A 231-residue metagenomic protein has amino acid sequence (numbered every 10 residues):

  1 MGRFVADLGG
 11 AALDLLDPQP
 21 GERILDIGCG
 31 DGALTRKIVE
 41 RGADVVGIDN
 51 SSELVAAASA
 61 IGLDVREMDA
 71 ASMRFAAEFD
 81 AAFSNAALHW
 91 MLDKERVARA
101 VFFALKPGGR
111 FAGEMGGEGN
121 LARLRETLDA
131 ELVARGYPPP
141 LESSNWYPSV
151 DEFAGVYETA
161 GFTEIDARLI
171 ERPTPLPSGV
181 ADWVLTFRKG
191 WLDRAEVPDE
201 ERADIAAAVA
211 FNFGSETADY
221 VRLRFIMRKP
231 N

Functional and structural regions predicted by a protein language model:
R3-E22: Conserved alpha-helix/loop element of class I SAM-dependent methyltransferases that forms part of the SAM/SAH-binding
L25-M73: Class I SAM-dependent methyltransferase SAM/SAH-binding core
A71-A82: A short acidic, Gly/Pro-enriched loop at the edge of an enzyme's catalytic core that lines a small-molecule cofactor
A81-K94: A short SAM/SAH-binding and catalytic strip from SAM-dependent methyltransferases
E95-R110: A short glycine-rich, Lys/Arg-flanked "PGG" loop and its adjoining helix->strand segment in the class I
A112-R135: Conserved class I S-adenosyl-L-methionine
W146-A160: Short alpha-helix
I165-E216: C-terminal helical/coil "lid" or tail adjacent to the Rossmann-like core of SAM-dependent
